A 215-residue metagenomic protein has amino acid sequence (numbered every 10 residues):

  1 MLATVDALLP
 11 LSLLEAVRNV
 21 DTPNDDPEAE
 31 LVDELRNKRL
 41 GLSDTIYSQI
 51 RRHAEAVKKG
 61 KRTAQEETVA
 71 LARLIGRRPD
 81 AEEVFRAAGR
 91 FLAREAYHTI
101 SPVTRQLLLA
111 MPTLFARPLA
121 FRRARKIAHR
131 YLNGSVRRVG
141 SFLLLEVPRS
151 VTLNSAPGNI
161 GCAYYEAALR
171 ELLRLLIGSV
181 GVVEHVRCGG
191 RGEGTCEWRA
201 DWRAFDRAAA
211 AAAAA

Functional and structural regions predicted by a protein language model:
M1-F142, T152-I160, G192-E193, A204-A215: N-terminal accessory segment detector
L132-G189: Short, hydrophobic/π-rich interface segment
V182-R203: Beta-rich nucleic-acid/ligand-interaction surfaces
